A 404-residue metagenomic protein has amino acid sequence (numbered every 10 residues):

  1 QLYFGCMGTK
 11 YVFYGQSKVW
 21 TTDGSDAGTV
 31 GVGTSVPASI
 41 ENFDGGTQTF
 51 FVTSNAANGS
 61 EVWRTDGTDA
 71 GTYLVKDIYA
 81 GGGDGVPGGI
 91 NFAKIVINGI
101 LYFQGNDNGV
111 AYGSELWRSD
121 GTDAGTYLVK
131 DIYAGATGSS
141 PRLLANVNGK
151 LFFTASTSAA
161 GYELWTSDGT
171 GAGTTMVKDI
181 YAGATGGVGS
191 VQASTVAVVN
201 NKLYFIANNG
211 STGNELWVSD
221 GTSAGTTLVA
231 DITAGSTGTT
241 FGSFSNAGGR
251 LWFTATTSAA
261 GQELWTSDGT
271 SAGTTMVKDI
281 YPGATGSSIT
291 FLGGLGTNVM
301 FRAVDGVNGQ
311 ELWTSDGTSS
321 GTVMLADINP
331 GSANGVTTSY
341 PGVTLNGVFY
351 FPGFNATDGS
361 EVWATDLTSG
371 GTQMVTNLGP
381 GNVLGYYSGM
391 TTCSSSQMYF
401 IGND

Functional and structural regions predicted by a protein language model:
Q1-D404: Feature 14080 marks short, conserved micro-sites in well-ordered regions that are central to protein function
